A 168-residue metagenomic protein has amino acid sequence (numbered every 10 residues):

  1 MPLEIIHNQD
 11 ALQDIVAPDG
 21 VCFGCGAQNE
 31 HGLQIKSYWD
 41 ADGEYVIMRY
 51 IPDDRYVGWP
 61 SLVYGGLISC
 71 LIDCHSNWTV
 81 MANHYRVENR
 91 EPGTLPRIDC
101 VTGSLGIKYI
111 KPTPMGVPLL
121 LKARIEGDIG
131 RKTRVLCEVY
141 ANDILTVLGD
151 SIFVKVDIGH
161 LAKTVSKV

Functional and structural regions predicted by a protein language model:
M1-I15, K111-V168: HotDog/MaoC-like acyl-thioester-processing domains
M1-W59: Non-catalytic linker/capping segments at the edges of enzyme domains
Q34, R49, T102-G106, L120-K122 (+1 more regions): Conserved beta-strand residues within beta-sheet cores
I47-N83: A conserved, well-ordered hydrophobic junction motif at loop->secondary-structure transitions
Y50-P52, Y109, K155: Hydrophobic residues in beta-strands and at strand termini
N77-L120: Hydrophobic beta-strand-centered segment that forms part of the acyl-chain substrate-binding groove
